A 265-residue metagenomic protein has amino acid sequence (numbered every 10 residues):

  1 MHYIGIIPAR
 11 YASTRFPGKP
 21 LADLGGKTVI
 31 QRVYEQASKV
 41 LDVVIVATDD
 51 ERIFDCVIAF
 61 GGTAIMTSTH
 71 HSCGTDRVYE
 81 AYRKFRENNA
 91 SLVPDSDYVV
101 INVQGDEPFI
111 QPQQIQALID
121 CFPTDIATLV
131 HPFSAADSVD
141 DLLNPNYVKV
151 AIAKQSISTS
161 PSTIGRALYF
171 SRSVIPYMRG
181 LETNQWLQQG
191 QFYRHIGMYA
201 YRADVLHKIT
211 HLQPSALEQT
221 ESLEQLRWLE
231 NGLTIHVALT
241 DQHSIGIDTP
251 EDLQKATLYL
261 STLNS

Functional and structural regions predicted by a protein language model:
H2-T48: N-terminal glycine-rich phosphate-binding loop and ensuing alpha1 helix
F16, R32, Q36, V100 (+6 more regions): Structured catalytic cores of enzymes that bind and process phosphorylated ligands/cofactors
I45, E51-V103, E107-A117: Short phosphate-binding loop-to-helix
T48-D49, I110, Y201, D248: A conserved hydrophobic position in a structured secondary element of the catalytic/binding core that shapes
S91-S96, S156-T163, T262-S265: Short, basic, low-complexity termini and linkers enriched in Ser/Thr/Gly/Pro that act as targeting/leader peptides
Q111-S215: Conserved core of the sugar-phosphate nucleotidyltransferase
N184-S265: Conserved alpha/beta core of the MobA/IspD/sugar-nucleotide pyrophosphorylase nucleotidyltransferase superfamily
